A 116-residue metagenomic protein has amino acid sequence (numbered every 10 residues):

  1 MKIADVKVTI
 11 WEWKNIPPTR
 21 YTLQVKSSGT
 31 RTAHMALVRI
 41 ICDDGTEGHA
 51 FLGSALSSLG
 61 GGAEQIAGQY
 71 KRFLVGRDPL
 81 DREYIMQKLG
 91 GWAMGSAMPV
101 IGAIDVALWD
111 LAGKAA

Functional and structural regions predicted by a protein language model:
M1-H49, G53-A55: Structured beta-strand/loop patches that form or line metal/cofactor-binding pockets in enzymes
I41-A116: Metal- or metallocofactor-binding catalytic centers and their adjacent structured scaffolds across diverse enzyme
